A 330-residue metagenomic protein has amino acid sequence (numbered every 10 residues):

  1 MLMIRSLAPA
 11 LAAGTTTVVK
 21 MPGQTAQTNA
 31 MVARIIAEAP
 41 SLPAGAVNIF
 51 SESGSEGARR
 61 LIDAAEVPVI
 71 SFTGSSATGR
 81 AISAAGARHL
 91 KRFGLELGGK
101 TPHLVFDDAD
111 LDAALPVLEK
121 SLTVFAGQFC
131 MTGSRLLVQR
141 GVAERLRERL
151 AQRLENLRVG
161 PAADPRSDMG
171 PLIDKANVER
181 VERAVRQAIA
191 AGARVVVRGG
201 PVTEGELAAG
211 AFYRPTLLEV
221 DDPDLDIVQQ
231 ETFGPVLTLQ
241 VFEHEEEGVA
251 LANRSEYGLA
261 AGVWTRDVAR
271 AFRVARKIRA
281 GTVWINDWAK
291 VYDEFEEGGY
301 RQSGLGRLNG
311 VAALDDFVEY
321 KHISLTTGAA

Functional and structural regions predicted by a protein language model:
M1-A113, F242: Rossmann-like NAD(P) dinucleotide-binding subdomain of oxidoreductase/dehydrogenase enzymes
A8, R59, R80, A84 (+4 more regions): Alpha-helical segments flanking ligand/cofactor-binding loops in enzyme cores
A10, G86, L150, A188 (+2 more regions): A generic structural signal for well-ordered alpha-helical segments
L11, V18, N48, G94 (+5 more regions): Structural detector of well-ordered beta-strand residues that form the stable sheet scaffold of enzyme domains
E38, G45, V69, A77-D222 (+2 more regions): ALDH superfamily catalytic-core signature
A44, A64, L97-G99, C130-M131 (+3 more regions): Short glycine-enriched loop/turn motifs at secondary-structure junctions
R60-L61, V117, L251, V274: CheY-like receiver
V67, L104, R158, A208-A330: Conserved C-terminal structural/oligomerization subdomain of aldehyde/semialdehyde dehydrogenase
